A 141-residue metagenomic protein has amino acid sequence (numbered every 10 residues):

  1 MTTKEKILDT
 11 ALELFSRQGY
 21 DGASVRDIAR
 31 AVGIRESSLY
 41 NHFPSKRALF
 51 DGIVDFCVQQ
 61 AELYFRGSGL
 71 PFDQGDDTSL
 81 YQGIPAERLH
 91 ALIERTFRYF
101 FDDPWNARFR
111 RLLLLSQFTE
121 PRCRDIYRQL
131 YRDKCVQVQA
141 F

Functional and structural regions predicted by a protein language model:
M1-T3: Short, Lys/Arg-enriched anionic-surface-contact patches
K6, T10, L14-F56: Helix-turn-helix
L8, D51, H90, E94 (+1 more regions): An amphipathic alpha-helix signature
P44-A48, G52, F101-W105, F118 (+1 more regions): Residues in soluble alpha-helical coiled-coils and helical-bundle/repeat scaffolds
K46, I53, C57, A61 (+3 more regions): Hydrophobic/aromatic residues within well-ordered alpha-helical segments
G52, F65-P104: Hydrophobic alpha-helical connector segments
E87, F101-R111, P121-F141: Amphipathic alpha-helical packing segments from all-alpha helical-bundle domains
T96, R110-L114: Short alpha-helical scaffolding segments that buttress acidic/His motifs in well-ordered protein cores
